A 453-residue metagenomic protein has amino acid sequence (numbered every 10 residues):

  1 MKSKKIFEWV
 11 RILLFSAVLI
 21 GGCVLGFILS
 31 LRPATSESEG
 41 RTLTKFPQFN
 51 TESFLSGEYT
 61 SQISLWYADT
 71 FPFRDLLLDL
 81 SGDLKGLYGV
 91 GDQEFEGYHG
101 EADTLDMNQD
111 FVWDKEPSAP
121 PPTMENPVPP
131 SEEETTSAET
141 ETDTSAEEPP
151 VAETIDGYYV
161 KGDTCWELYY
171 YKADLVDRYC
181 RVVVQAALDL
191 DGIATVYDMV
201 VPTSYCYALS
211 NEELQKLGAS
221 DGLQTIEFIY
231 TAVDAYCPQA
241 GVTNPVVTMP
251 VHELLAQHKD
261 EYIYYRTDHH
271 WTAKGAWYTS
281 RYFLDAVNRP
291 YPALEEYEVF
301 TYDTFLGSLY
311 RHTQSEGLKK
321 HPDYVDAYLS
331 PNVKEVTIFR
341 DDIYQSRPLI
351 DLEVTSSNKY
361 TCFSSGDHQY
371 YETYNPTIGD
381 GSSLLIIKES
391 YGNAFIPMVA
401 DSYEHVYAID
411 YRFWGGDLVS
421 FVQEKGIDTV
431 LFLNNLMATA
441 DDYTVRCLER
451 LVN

Functional and structural regions predicted by a protein language model:
M1-N453: Extracellular glycan-modifying ectodomains
